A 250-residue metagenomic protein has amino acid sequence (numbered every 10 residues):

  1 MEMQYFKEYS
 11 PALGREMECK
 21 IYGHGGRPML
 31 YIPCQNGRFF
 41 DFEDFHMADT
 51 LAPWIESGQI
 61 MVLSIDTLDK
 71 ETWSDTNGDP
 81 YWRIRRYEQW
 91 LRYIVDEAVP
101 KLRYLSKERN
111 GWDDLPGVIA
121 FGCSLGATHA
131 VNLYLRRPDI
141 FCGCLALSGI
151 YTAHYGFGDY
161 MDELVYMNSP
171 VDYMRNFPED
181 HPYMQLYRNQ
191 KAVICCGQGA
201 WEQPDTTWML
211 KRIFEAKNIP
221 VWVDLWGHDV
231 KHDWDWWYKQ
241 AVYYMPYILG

Functional and structural regions predicted by a protein language model:
M1-G250: Non-catalytic cap/lid and distal C-terminal segments of serine-dependent acyl enzymes
